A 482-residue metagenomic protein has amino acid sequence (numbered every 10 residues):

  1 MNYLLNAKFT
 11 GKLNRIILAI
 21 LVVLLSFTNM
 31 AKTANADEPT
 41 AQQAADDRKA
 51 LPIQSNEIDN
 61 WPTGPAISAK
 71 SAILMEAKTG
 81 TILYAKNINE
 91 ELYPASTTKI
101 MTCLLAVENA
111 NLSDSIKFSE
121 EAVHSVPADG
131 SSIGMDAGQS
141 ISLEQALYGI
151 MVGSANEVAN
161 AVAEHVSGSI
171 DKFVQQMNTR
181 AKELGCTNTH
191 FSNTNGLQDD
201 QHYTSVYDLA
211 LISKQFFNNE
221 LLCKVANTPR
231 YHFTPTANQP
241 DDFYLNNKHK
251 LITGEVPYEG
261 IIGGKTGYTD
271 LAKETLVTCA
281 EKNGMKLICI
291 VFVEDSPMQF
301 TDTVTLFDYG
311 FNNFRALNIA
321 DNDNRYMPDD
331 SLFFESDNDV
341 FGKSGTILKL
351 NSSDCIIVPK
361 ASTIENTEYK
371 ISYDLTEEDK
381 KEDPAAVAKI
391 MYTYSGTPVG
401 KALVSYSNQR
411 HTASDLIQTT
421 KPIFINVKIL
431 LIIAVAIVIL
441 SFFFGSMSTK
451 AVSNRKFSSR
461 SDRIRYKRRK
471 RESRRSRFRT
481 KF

Functional and structural regions predicted by a protein language model:
N2-L5, T10-N35, L431-M447: Sec-dependent N-terminal signal peptides of Gram-positive bacterial secreted proteins and lipoproteins
L4-L5, L13, V22-L25, T40-A41 (+2 more regions): Charged, low-complexity, intrinsically disordered terminal regions
K8, H411-D415, S473: Coil-to-alpha-helix initiation sites in intrinsically disordered, low-complexity, charged segments
A34-Y207, L211-V225, K282: Active-site-adjacent loops and short helices of periplasmic peptidoglycan-processing enzymes
C186-T187, Q198-Y203, Y207-D208, S213-I433 (+2 more regions): Domain-terminus/edge residues, biased toward the C-terminal soluble/receptor-binding domains of extracytoplasmic
A451-F482: Cytoplasmic C-terminal tails of single-pass
